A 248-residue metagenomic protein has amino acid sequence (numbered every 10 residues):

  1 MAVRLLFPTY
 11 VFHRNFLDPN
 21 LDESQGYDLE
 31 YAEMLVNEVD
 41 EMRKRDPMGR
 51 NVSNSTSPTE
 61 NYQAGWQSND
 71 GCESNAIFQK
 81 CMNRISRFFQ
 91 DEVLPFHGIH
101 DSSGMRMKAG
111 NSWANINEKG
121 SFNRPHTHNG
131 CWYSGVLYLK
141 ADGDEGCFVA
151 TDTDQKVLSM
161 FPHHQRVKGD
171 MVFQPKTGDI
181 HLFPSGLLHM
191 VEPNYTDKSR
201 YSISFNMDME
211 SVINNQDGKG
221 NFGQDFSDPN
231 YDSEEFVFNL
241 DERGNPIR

Functional and structural regions predicted by a protein language model:
M1-D101, F122, N221-F226, N230 (+1 more regions): Non-heme Fe(II)/2-oxoglutarate
H13, V136, S204: Short aromatic/hydrophobic contact patches that present stacked aromatics for nucleic-acid/ligand binding
G104-M105: Histidine-dependent nucleotide/RNA phosphoesterase domain, centered on the 2H-phosphoesterase fold with its duplicated
K108-L182, E192, M209-N221: Catalytic core of non-heme Fe(II) oxygenases with the double-stranded beta-helix
V149, M207-R248: Double-stranded beta-helix
L188-S202: Ligand-binding loop in jelly-roll beta-barrel domains
